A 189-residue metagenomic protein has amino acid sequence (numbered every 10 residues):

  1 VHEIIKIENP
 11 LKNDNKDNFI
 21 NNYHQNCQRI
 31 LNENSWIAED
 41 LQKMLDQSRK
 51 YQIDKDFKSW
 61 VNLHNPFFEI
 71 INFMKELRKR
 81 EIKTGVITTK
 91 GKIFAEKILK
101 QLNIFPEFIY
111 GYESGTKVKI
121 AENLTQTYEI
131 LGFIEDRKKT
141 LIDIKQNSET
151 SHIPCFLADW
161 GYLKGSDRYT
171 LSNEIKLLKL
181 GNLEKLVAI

Functional and structural regions predicted by a protein language model:
V1-F57: Conserved phosphoryl-transfer catalytic core
N34-G85, E96: Short, acidic loop-to-helix structural element flanking the phosphoryl-transfer center in phosphate-processing enzymes
W60-F68, G111-G115, E135: Conserved phosphate-coordination/catalytic loops
I70-R78, A121-E122, L141, K145 (+1 more regions): Short amphipathic alpha-helical segments and helix-helix/interface helices
G85-G132, K138-E149: Substrate-recognition "cap/lid" segment bordering the active-site pocket of phosphatases
F108-Y112, E174-L186: Short acidic-hydrophobic, aromatic-tinged amphipathic segments that line or gate anion-handling sites
S114-E122, K164-S172, V187-A188: Short, charged, surface-exposed secondary-structure boundary motifs
F133-L178: Acidic, Mg2+-coordinating phosphoryl-transfer loop and its flanking beta/alpha structural elements, shared across
